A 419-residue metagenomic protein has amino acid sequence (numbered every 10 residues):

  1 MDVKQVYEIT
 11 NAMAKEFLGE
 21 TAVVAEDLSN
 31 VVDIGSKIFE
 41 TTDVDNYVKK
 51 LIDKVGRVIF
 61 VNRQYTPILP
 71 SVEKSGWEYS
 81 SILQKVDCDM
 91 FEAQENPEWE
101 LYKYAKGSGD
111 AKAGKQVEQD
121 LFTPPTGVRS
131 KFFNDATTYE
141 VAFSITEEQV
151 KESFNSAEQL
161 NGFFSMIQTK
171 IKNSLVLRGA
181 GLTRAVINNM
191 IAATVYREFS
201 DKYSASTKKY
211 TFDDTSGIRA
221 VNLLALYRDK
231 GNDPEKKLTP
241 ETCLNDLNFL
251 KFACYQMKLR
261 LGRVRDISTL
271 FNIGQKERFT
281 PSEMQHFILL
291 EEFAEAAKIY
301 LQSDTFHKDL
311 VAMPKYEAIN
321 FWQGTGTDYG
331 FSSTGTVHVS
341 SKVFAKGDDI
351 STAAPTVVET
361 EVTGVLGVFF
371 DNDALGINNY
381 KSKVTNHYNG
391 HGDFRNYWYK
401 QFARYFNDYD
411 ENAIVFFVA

Functional and structural regions predicted by a protein language model:
M1, V6, L101-Y104, V117 (+8 more regions): Extended hydrophobic/Leu-rich segments
M1-T66, P70, I299-A419: Extended, compositionally biased alpha-helical segments that mediate assembly or anchoring
L28-S29, Y65-K74, A180, I187 (+2 more regions): Short glycine-rich, low-complexity/disordered patches
L51-F143: Assembly/oligomerization interface modules of large self-assembling protein complexes
V55, I171, L175, C254-M257 (+1 more regions): Hydrophobic, Leu/Ile/Phe/Ala-enriched alpha-helical segments that form helix-helix packing faces
R129-D201, D393-Q401: Long, contiguous amphipathic alpha-helices that act as assembly "spine/axial" helices in icosahedral shell and virion
Y196-G335: Extended, solvent-exposed, turn-rich assembly/linker loops in the middle of proteins
